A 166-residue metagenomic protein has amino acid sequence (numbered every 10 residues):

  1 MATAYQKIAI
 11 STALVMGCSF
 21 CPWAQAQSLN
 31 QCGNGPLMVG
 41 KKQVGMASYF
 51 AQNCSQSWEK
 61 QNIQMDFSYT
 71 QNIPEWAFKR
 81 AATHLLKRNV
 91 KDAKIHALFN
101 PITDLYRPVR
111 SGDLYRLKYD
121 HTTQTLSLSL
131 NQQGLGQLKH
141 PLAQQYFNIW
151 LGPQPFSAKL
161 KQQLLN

Functional and structural regions predicted by a protein language model:
M1-T12: Bacterial N-terminal signal peptides that target proteins for export
A4, W23-Q25: Intrinsically disordered, low-complexity regions enriched for glutamine and histidine
V15-M16: Repetitive helical segments and hydrophobic/amphipathic motifs
S19-C21: N-terminal signal peptide c-region/cleavage motif recognized by signal peptidases
Q25-N166: Terminal leader/tail segments of proteins
